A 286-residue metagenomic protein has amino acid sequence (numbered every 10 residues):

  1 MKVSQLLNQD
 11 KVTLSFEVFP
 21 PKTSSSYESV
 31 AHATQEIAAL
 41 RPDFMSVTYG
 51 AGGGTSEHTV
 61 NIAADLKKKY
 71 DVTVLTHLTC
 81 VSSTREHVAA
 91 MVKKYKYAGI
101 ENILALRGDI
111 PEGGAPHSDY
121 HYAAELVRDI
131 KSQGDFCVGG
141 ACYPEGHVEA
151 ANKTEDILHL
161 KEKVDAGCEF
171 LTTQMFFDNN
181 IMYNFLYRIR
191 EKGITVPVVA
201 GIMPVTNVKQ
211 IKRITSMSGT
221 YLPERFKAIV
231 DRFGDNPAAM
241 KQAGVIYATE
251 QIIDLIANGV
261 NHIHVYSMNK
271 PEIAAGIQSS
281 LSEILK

Functional and structural regions predicted by a protein language model:
M1-F16, T23, R128, E224-A228 (+2 more regions): N-terminal amphipathic alpha-helix/helix-capping segment at the start of soluble metabolic enzymes
V3-S4, S26-Y27, G53-D65, T84-A90 (+4 more regions): Active-site-adjacent beta->alpha loops and helix N-cap segments on the catalytic face of soluble alpha/beta enzymes
T13-S29, V74-E86, G139-E155, R232-I246: Active-site mouth loops of central-metabolism enzymes
S15, S46, L104-A105, T172 (+1 more regions): Conserved beta-strand positions in the central sheet of alpha/beta enzyme cores
E17, M45, Y95, K163 (+3 more regions): Conserved, mostly hydrophobic/aromatic
V18-P21, T48-G52, H77-S83, G108-I110 (+4 more regions): Active-site beta-loop-alpha junctions enriched in small/polar residues
S24-I37, T59, R85-K93, N152-E162 (+1 more regions): Short, acidic/polar
S118, Y122-Y143, G193-V245, E250 (+1 more regions): Active-site pocket-lining/capping segments in soluble small-molecule metabolic enzymes
